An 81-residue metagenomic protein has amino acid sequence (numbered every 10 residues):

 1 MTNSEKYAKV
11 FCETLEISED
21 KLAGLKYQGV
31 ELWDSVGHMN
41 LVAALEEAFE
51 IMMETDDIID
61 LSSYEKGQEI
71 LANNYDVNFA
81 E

Functional and structural regions predicted by a protein language model:
M1-A43, E47-E81: Phosphopantetheine-dependent thiolation modules in NRPS/PKS and related acyl-activating systems
